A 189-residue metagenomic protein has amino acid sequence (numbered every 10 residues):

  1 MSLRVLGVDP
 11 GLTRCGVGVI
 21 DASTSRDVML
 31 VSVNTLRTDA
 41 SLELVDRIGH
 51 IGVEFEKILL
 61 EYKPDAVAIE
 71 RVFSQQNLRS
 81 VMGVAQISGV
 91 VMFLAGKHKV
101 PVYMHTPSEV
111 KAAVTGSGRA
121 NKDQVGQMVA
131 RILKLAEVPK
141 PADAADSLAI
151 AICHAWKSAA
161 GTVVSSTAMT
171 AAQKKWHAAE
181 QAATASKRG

Functional and structural regions predicted by a protein language model:
M1-G189: Phosphate- and other anionic-substrate recognition elements at nucleic-acid/protein interfaces
